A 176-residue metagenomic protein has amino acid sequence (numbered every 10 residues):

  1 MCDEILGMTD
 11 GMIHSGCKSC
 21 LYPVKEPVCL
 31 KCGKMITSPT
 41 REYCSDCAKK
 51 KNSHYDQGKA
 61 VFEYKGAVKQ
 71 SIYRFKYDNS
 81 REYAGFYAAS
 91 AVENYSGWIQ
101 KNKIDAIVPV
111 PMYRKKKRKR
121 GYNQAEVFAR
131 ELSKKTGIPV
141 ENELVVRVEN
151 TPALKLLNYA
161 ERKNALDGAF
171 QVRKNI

Functional and structural regions predicted by a protein language model:
M1-I176: Glycine-rich phosphate/pyrophosphate-handling loop used in enzymes and phosphotransfer proteins
